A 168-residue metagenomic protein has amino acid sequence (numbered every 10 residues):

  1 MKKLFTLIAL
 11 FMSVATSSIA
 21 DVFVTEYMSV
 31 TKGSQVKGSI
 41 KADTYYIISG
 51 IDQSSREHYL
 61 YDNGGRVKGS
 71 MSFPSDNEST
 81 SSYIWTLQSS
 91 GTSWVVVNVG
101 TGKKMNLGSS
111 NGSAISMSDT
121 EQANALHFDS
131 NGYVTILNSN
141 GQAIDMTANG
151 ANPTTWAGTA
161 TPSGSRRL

Functional and structural regions predicted by a protein language model:
M1-V22: Bacterial Sec-dependent N-terminal signal peptides
D21-L168: Lectin-like carbohydrate-binding module/patch detector with strong preference for beta-trefoil
